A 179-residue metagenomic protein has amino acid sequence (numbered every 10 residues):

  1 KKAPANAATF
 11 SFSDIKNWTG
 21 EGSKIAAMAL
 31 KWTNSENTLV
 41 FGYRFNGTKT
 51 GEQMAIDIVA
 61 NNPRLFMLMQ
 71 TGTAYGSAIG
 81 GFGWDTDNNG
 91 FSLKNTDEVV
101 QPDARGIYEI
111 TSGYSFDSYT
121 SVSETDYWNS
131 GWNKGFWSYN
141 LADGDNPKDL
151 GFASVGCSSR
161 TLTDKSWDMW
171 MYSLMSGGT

Functional and structural regions predicted by a protein language model:
K2-T179: Ubiquitin-like/PB1-type beta-grasp interaction modules and other compact soluble beta-rich domains
